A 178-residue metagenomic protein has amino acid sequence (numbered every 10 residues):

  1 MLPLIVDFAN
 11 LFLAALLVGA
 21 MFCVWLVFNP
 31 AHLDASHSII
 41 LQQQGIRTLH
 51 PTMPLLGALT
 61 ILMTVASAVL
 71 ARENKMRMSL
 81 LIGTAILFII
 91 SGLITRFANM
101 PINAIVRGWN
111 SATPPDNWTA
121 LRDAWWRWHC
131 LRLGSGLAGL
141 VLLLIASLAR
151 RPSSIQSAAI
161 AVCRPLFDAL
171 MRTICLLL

Functional and structural regions predicted by a protein language model:
L2-A15, A66-I90: Interfacial segments of alpha-helical transmembrane regions
L2-L59, N103-D123: Interfacial loop at the N-terminal end of multi-pass membrane proteins
V18, F22-N29, V65-K75, R96-N103 (+1 more regions): Transmembrane helix-loop junctions and nearby membrane-interface residues
L56-A66, L133-L140: Core segments of transmembrane alpha-helices that mediate helix-helix packing or line hydrophobic substrate/ligand
I89-F97: Mid-bilayer segments of alpha-helical transmembrane spans in multi-pass integral membrane proteins that mediate
R107, P152, M171-L178: Juxtamembrane boundary at the C-terminal end of a transmembrane helix
A158-L170: Short, highly charged, low-complexity non-transmembrane loops/tails of multi-pass membrane proteins
